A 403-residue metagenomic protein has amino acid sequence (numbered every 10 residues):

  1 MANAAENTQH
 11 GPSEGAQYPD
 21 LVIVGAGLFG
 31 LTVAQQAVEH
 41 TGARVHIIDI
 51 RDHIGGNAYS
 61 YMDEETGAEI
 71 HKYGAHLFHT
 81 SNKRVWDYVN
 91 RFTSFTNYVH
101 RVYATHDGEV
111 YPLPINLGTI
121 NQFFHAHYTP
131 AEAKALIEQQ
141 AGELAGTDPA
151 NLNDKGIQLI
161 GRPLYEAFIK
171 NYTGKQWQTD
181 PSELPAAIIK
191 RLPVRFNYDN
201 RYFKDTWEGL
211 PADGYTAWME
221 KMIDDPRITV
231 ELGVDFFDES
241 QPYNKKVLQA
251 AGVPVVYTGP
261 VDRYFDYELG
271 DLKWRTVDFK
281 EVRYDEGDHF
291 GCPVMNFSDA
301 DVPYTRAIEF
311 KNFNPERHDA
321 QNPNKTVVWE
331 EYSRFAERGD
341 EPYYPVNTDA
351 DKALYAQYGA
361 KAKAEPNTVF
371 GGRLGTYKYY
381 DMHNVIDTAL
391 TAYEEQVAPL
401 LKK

Functional and structural regions predicted by a protein language model:
A2-A16: A short, basic/flexible loop-to-alpha-helix module at the beginning of a structural domain
E14-F29, H46: Beta1/beta-strand and adjacent pyrophosphate-binding region of the FAD-binding site in flavoprotein oxidoreductases
A16, H40, F237-K361: Mid-domain catalytic core of redox enzymes that form a hydrophobic substrate pocket/lid adjacent to a catalytic redox
T32: Short alpha-helical segment within the catalytic ATP-binding CA
Q35-E64: Glycine-rich FAD pyrophosphate-binding loop
T66-G142: Dinucleotide-binding Rossmann-like beta1-alpha1 core, especially the glycine-rich loop that anchors the ADP
D107-P112, L117-V253: Active-site/ligand-binding neighborhood in enzyme catalytic cores
E341-K403: C-terminal catalytic lobe of FAD-dependent flavoproteins
